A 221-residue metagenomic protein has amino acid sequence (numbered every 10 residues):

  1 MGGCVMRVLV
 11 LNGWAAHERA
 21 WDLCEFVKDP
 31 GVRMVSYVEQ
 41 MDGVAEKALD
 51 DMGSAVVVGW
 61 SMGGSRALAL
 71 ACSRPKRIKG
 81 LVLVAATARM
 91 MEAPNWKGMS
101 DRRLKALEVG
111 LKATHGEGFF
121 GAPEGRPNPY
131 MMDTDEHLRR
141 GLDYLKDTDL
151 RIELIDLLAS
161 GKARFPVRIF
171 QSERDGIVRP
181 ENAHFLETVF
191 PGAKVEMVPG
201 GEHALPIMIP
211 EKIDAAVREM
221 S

Functional and structural regions predicted by a protein language model:
V5-D42: Conserved HGGG/HGGXW glycine-rich cap/lid loop of the alpha/beta-hydrolase fold
G59-A67: Gly/Ala-rich beta-loop-alpha elbow adjacent to hydrolase catalytic centers
C72-S73, R77-E108, R140, Y144 (+1 more regions): Flexible "cap/lid" loop of the alpha/beta hydrolase fold
G110-I155: Conserved alpha/beta-hydrolase catalytic His-Asp/Glu region
A163, I169-Q171, D175: Short beta-strand/loop motif that positions the catalytic acidic residue of the alpha/beta-hydrolase fold
G176-N182: Conserved alpha/beta-hydrolase "acid-adjacent" motif
I177, M197, G201-D214: Catalytic histidine-centered segment of alpha/beta-hydrolase-like enzymes
